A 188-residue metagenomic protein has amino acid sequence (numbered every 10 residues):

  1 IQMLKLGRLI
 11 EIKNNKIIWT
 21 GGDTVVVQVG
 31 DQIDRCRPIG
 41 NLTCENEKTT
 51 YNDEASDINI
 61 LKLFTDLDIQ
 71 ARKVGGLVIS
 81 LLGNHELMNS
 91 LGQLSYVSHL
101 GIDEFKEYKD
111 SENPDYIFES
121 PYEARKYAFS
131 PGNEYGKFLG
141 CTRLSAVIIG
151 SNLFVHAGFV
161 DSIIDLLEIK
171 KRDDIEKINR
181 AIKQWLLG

Functional and structural regions predicted by a protein language model:
I1-G188: Feature recognizes metal-dependent phosphohydrolase scaffolds
